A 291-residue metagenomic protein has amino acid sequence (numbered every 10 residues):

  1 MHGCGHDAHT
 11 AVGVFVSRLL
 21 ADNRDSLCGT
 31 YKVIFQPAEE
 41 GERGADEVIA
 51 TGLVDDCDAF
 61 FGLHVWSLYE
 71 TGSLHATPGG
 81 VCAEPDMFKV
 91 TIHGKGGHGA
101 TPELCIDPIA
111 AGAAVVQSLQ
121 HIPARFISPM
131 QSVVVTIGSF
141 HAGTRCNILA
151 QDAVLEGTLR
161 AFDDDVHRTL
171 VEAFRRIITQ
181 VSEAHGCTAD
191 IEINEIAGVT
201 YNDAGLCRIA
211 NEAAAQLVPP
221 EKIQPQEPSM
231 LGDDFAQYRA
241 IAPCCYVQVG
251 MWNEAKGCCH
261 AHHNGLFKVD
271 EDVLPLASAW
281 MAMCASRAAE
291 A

Functional and structural regions predicted by a protein language model:
M1, D7-A8, G13, L20 (+2 more regions): Histidine/acidic-residue-rich, glycine-tolerant segments that coordinate divalent metal ions
R18-A21, S286: Membrane-water interface at transmembrane helix exits
I109-A291: Metal-dependent amide/peptide-bond hydrolase catalytic core, centered on the "pita-bread" metallohydrolase fold
